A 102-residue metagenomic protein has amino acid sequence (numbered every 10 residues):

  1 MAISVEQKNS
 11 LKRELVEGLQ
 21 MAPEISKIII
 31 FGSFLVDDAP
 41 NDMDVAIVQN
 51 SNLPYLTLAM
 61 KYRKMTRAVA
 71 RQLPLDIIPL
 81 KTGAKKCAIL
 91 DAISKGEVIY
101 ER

Functional and structural regions predicted by a protein language model:
M1-I29, L35-P40, N50-R102: Catalytic core of pol beta-like nucleotidyltransferases
D44-A46: Short, well-ordered beta-strand segments
